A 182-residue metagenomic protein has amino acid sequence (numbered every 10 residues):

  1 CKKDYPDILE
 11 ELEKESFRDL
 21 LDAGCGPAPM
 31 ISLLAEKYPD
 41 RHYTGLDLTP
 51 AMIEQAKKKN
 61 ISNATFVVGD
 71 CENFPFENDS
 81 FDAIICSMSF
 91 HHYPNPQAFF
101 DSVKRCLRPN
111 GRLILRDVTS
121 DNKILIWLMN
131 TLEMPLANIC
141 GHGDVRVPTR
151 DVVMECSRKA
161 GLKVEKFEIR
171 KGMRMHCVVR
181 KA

Functional and structural regions predicted by a protein language model:
C1-R18: Conserved alpha-helix/loop element of class I SAM-dependent methyltransferases that forms part of the SAM/SAH-binding
F17, F81-D82: Local beta-strand N-terminus motif with an aromatic residue
L21-A23, P27-N73: Class I SAM-dependent methyltransferase SAM/SAH-binding core
M30, I114-A160, E165-I169, M173-H176: C-terminal alpha-helical "lid/dimerization" subdomain adjacent to the S-adenosyl-L-methionine
I85: A conserved beta-strand element that flanks and buttresses the S-adenosyl-L-methionine
M88-S89: Short catalytic micro-motifs in class I SAM-dependent methyltransferases
A98-P109: A short glycine-rich, Lys/Arg-flanked "PGG" loop and its adjoining helix->strand segment in the class I
V178-A182: C-terminal lobe and adjacent flexible extensions of AdoMet/dcAdoMet transferase-like proteins
